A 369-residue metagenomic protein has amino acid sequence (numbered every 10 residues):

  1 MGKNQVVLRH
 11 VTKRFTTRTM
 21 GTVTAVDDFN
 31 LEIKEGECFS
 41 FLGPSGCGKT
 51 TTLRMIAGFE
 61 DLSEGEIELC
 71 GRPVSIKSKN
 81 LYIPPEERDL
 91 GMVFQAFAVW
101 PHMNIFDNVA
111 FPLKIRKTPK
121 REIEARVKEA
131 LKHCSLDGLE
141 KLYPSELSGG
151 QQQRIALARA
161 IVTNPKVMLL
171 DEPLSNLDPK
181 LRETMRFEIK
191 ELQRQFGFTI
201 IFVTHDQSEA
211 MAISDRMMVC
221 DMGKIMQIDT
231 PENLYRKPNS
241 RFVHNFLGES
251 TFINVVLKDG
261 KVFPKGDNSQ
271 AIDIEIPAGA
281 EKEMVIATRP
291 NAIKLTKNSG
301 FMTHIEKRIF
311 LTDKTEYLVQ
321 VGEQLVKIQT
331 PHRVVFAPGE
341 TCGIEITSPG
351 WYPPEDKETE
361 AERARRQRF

Functional and structural regions predicted by a protein language model:
G2-Q5, R14-D28, S78-Y82: A short, flexible loop at the N-terminus of ABC-type nucleotide-binding domains that lies
L42-P44: The feature captures the beta-strand-to-loop junction immediately N-terminal to the Walker
T50-T51: Conserved Walker
A57: Helix-to-loop junction immediately C-terminal to a conserved catalytic motif
G65-K77: Conserved ABC transporter NBD signature motif
R88-G91, Q95, V99-F242: ABC ATPase nucleotide-binding domains
S250-T251, K261-F369: Non-catalytic connector elements of ABC transporters
